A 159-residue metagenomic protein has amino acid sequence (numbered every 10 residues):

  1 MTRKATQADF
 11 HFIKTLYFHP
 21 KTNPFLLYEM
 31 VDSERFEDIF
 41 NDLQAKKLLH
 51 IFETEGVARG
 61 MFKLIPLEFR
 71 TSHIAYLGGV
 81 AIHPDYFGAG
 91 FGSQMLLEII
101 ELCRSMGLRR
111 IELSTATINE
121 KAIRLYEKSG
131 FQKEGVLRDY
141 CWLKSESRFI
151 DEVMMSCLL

Functional and structural regions predicted by a protein language model:
Q7-F10, K14-D85, L96-E98, L102 (+1 more regions): Acetyl-CoA-dependent GNAT
R70, G79, H83-L97, M106 (+2 more regions): Conserved glycine-rich acetyl-CoA-binding loop
I74, I123, E134-Y140, E152: A short, glycine- and basic residue-enriched loop/turn that sits immediately adjacent to a domain's principal
I74, R110-E112, M154: Structural preference for beta-strand elements that scaffold enzyme active sites
C103-S114: Conserved GNAT acetyl-CoA-binding A-motif
E112-T115, E127, Q132-S147: Conserved catalytic-core motifs of GNAT/GCN5-like acyltransferases
S145-L159: Terminal substrate-recognition subdomain of acyl/acetyltransferases
